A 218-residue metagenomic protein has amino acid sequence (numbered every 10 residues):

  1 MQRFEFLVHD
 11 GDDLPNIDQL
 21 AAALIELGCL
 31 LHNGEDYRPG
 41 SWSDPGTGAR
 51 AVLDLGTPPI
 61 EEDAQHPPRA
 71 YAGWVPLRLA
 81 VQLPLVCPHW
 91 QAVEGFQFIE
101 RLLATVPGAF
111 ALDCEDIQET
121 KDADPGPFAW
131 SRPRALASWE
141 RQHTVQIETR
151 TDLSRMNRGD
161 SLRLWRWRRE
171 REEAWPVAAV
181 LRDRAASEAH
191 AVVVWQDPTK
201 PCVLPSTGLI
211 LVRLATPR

Functional and structural regions predicted by a protein language model:
M1-D10, L55-P58, V203-R218: A broadly structural signal marking compact, well-ordered functional cores that mediate small-ligand/cofactor/substrate
M1-D44, E148-E170: Short, extreme N-terminal segment that most often corresponds to the first beta-strand
Q2-E5, A21-V52, A179-D183, E188-C202 (+1 more regions): Long, contiguous binding/interaction regions
P15-D18, A22-H89: Short, intrinsically disordered low-complexity segments
P15-Q19, I117, R218: Secondary-structure junction/capping motif
V81-Q82, V86-I117: Amphipathic protein-protein interaction modules
V106-A135: Acidic-leaning, charged glycine-interspersed low-complexity segments
D124-R218: Aromatic/basic-lined ligand-recognition segments that form π-stacking hydrophobic pockets flanked by Lys/Arg to engage
